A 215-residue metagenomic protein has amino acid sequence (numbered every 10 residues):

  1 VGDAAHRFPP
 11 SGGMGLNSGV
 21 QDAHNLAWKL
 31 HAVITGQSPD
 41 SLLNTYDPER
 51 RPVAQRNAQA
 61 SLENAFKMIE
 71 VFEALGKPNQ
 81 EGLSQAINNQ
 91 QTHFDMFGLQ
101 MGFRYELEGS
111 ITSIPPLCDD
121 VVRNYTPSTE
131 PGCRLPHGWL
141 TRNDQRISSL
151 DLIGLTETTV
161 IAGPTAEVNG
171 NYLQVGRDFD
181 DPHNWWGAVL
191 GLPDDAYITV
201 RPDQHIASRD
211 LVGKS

Functional and structural regions predicted by a protein language model:
V1-T45, R51: Active-site-proximal cofactor/substrate-binding loop regions of enzyme domains
A32-S215: Helical substrate-recognition/capping region of FAD-dependent monooxygenase/halogenase enzymes
